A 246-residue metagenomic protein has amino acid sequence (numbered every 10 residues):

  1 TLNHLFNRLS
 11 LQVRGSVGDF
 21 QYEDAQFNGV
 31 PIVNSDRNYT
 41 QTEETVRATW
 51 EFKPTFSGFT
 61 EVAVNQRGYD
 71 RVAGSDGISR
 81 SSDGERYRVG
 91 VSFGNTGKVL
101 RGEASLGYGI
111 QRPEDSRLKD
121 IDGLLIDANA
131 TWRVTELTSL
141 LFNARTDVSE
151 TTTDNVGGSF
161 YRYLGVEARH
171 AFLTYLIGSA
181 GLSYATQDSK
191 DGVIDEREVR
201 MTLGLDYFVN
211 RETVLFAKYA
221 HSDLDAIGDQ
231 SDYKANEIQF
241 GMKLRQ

Functional and structural regions predicted by a protein language model:
L2-H4, W50, F93-N95, W132 (+4 more regions): Residue-level signature of outer-membrane beta-barrel architecture
N3-L5, V33-T40, D76-E85, S116-G123 (+3 more regions): Replace "Gram-negative outer membrane beta-barrel proteins" with "bacterial and organellar outer membrane beta-barrel
F6-R8, V17-Q21, V64-G68, N95-G97 (+5 more regions): Transmembrane beta-strands of outer-membrane beta-barrel pores
F6-V13, P54-T60, G97-A104, E136-F142 (+2 more regions): Repeated loop/turn-to-beta-strand initiation elements of outer-membrane beta-barrel proteins
V13-D19, E44, T60-Q66, Y87 (+5 more regions): Transmembrane beta-barrel strands of outer-membrane/channel proteins
A25-S35, D70-S79, R112-S116, E150-D154 (+3 more regions): Extracellular loop and loop/strand-boundary signature of outer-membrane beta-barrel proteins
T42-V46, V62, E85-V89, Y108 (+4 more regions): Hydrophobic, lipid-facing positions within transmembrane beta-strands of outer-membrane proteins
L205-F208, E212-V214, K234-Q246: Outer-membrane beta-barrel "beta-signal"
